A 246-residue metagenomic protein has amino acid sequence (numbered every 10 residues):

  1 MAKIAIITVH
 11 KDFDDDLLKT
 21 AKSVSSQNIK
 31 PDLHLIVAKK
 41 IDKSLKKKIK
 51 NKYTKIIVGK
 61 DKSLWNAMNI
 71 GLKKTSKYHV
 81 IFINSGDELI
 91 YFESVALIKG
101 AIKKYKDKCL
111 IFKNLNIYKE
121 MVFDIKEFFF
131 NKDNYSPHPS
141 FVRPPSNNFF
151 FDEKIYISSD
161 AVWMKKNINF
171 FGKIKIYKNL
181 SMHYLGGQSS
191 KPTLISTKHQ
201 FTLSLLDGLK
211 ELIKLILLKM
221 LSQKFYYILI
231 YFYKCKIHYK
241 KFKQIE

Functional and structural regions predicted by a protein language model:
I7, M121-S196: Conserved nucleotide-sugar donor-binding catalytic segment
D12-S26: Short, well-formed alpha-helical segments that are part of the catalytic scaffolds of diverse glycosyltransferases
A21, P31-I41, I57-K60: Short beta-strand/loop segment that forms part of the nucleotide-sugar
I36-K46, N84-D87: A conserved acidic beta->alpha catalytic loop
V58-T75: Glycine-rich, basic loop-to-helix element that forms the pyrophosphate-binding segment of sugar-nucleotide handling
V80: Short aromatic/hydrophobic "clamp" motif used to bind/position activated sugar donors
E88, F92-V122: Conserved donor NDP-sugar-binding/catalytic core segment of glycosyltransferases
K198-E246: Membrane-proximal basic amphipathic "stem/tether" segments
